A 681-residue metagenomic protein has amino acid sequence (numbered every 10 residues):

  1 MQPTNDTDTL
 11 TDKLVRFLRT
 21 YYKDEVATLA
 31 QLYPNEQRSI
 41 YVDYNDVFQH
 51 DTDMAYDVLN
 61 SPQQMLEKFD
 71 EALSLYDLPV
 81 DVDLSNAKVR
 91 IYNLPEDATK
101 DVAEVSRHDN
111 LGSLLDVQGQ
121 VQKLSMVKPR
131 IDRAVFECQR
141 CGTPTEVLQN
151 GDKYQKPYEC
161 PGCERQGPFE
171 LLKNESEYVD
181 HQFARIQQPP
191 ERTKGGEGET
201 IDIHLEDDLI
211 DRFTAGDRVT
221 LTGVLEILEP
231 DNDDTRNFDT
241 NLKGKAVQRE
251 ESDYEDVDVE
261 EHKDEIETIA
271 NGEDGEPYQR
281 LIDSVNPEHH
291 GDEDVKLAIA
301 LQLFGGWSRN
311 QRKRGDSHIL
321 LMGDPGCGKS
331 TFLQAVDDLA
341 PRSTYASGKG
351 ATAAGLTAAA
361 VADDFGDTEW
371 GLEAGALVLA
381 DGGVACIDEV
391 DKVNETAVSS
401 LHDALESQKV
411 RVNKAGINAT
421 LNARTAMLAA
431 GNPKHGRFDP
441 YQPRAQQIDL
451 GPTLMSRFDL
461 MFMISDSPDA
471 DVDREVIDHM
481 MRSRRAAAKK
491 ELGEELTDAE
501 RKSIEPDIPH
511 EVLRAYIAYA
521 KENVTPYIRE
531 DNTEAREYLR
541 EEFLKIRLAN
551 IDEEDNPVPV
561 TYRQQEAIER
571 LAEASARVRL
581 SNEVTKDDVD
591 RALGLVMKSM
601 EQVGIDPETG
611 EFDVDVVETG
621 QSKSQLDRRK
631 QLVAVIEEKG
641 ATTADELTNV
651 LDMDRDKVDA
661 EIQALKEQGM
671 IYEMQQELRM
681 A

Functional and structural regions predicted by a protein language model:
M1-H290, E395: OB-fold and OB-like single-stranded nucleic-acid-recognition modules and their adjacent interaction interfaces
V58-P62, H108-L111, I131, K153 (+12 more regions): Conserved phosphate/pyrophosphate-binding and hydrolysis machinery centered on Walker-type P-loop NTPases, extending
A87-R90, P95, G112, Q118-V127 (+10 more regions): Conserved ASCE/P-loop NTPase catalytic core
D101, T143-E146, N150, P189-R212 (+14 more regions): Short hinge/gating elements
P144-V147, K245-Q248, I319-F332, D590-G604: Short, mixed-charge aromatic SLiMs
I227, K296, R309-Q311, V578-V589: Glycine-rich phosphate/pyrophosphate-binding loops and their adjacent beta-strand/loop elements at enzyme active sites
D471-Q602: Basic, amphipathic alpha-helical bundle interface domains used for macromolecular binding and assembly
E554-A681: Terminal-proximal interaction/regulatory segments of ATP-powered molecular machines
